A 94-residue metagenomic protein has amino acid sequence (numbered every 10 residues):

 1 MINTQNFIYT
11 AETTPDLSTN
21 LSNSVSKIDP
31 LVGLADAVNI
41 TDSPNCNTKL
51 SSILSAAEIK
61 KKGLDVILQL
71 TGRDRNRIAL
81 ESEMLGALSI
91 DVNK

Functional and structural regions predicted by a protein language model:
M1-K94: Domain-level signal for soluble alpha/beta catalytic cores
